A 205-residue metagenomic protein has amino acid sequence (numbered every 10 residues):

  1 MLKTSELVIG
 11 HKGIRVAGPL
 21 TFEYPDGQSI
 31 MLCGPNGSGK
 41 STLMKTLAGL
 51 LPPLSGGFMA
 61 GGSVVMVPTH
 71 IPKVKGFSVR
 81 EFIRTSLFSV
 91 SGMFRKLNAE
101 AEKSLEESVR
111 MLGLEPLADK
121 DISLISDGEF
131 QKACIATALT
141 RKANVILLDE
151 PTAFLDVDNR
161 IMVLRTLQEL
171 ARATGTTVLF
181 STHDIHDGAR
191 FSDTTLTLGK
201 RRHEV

Functional and structural regions predicted by a protein language model:
A48: Helix-to-loop junction immediately C-terminal to a conserved catalytic motif
A99-L117: Conserved ABC ATPase "signature" region
D121-I125: Conserved ABC ATPase signature
I135: Hydrophobic anchor residue at the start of the ABC signature
I146-E150: Catalytic Walker B motif of ABC-type/P-loop ATPase nucleotide-binding domains
D156: ABC-family nucleotide-binding domains
T182-H183: H-loop/switch region of ABC-family ATPase nucleotide-binding domains
